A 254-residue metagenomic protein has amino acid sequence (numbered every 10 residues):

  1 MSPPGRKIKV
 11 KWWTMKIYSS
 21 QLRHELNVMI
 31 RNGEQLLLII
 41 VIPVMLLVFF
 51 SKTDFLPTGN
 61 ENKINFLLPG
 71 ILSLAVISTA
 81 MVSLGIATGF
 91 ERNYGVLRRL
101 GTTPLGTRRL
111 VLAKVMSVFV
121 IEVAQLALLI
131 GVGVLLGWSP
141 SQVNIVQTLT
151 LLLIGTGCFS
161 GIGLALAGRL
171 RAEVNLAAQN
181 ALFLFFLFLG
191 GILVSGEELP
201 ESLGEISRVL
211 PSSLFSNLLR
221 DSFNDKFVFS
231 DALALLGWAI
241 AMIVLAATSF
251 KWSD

Functional and structural regions predicted by a protein language model:
P3, K16-R23, I192-L233: Short hydrophobic, aromatic-rich alpha-helical segments embedded in or entering the lipid bilayer of multi-pass
R6-I42: Aromatic- and glycine-rich beta-strand/loop motifs that create alpha-glucan
V28-L56, I64-S83, A124, L182-F188 (+1 more regions): Hydrophobic alpha-helical transmembrane segments of multi-pass membrane transport/permease proteins
M29, A80-L105: Transmembrane helix boundary and interhelical loop/hinge segments in multi-pass membrane proteins
F49-P57, A167-V209: Transmembrane helix segments
S51-F55, F90, R99, V134 (+7 more regions): Transmembrane helix-loop junction
T58-A87, L151-G157, G161-L164, G168: Hydrophobic alpha-helical transmembrane segments of membrane proteins
T107, V111-A181, K226-A247: Alpha-helical transmembrane segments and their short interhelical loops
